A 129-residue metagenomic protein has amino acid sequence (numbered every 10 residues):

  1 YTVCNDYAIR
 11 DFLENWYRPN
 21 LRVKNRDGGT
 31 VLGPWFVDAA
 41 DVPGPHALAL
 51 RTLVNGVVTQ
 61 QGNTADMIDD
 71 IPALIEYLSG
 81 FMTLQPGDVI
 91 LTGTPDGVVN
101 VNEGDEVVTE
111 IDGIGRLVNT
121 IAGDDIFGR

Functional and structural regions predicted by a protein language model:
Y1-T2: Short Gly/aromatic-enriched secondary-structure transition segments
R10-R129: Catalytic-pocket segment enriched in acidic/His residues
